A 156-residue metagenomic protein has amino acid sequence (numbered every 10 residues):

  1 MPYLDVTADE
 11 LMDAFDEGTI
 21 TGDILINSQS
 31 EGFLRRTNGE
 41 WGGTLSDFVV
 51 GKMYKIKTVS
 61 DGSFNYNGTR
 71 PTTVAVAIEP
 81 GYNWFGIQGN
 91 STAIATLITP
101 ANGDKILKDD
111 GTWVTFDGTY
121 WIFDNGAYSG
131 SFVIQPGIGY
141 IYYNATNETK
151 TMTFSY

Functional and structural regions predicted by a protein language model:
M1-Y156: N-terminal exported-region signature
